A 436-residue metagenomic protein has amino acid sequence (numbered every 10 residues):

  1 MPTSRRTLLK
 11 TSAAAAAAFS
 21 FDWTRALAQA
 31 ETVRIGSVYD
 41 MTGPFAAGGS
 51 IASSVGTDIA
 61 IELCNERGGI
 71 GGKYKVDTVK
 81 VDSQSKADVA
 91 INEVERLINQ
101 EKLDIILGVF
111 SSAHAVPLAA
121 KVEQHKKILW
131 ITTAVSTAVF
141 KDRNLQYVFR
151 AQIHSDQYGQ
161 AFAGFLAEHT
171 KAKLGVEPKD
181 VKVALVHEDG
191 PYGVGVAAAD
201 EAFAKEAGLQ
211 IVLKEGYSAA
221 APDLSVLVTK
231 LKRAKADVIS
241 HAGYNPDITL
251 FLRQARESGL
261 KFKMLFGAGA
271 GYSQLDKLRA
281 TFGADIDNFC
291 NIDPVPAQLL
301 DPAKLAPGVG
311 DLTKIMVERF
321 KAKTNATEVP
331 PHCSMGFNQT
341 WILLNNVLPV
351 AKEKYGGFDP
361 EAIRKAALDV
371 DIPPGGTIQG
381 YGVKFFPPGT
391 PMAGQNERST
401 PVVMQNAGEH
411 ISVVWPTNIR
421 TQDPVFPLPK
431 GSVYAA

Functional and structural regions predicted by a protein language model:
T7-L27: N-terminal export signals
W23-D40: C-terminal segment of N-terminal export signals and the immediately downstream linker at the start of the mature
G36-D58, V81-A87, F110-S111, V186-G195 (+2 more regions): Extracytoplasmic "Venus flytrap"
A46-I70, A198-A204: Short, polar/charged alpha-helical segment
G48-S53, G68-D142, A151, Y217-L224 (+2 more regions): Beta-alpha junction/loop-to-helix N-cap segments that form part of ligand/metal-binding clefts
V55, L103-V212, K263-A297: Extracytoplasmic ligand/sensor domains, especially the bilobed periplasmic-binding protein
L145, S258-F337, V414-T421, P429-A435: Extracellular/periplasmic periplasmic-binding protein-like sensory domains
F320-P330, S334, L344-V413: Segments of small-molecule ligand-sensing domains
